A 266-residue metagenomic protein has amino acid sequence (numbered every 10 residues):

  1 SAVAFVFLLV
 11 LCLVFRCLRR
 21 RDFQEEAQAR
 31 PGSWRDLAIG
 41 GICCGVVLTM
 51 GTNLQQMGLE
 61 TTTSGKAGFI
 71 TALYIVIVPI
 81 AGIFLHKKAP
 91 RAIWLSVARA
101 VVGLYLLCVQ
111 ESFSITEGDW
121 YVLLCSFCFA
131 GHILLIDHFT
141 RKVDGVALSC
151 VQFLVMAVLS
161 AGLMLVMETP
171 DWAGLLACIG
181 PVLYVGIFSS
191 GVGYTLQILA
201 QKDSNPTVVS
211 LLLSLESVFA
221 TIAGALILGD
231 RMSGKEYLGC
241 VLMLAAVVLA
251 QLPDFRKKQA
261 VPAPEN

Functional and structural regions predicted by a protein language model:
S1, C12-L13, C17, C178-G180 (+1 more regions): C-terminal-most transmembrane helix of multi-pass membrane proteins
S1-M50, I77-A81, C128-L135, C150-E168 (+1 more regions): Transmembrane alpha-helices of multi-pass small-molecule transport proteins
V3, I70-L73, A92-L95, E117 (+4 more regions): Hydrophobic core positions of alpha-helical segments in small-molecule transporters and transporter systems
C12, A89-V109, F129, S160 (+1 more regions): Hydrophobic transmembrane alpha-helices of multi-pass small-molecule transport proteins
L37-I42, A89-V101, D119-V122, V143-F153: Cytoplasmic-side transmembrane-helix entry/capping segments in multi-pass membrane proteins
I39-T61, A81, Y105-L106, L123-L135 (+3 more regions): Hydrophobic alpha-helical transmembrane segments of multi-pass membrane transport proteins, especially secondary
G58, T63, F84-A89, F139 (+5 more regions): Hydrophobic/aromatic residues within transmembrane alpha-helices of multi-pass small-molecule transporters
Y74-L95, V218-L238: C-terminal transmembrane-helix exit sites in multi-pass transporters
